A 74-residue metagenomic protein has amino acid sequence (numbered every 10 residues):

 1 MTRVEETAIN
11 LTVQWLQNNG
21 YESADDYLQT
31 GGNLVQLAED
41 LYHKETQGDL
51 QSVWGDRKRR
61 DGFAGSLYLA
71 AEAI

Functional and structural regions predicted by a protein language model:
R3-D49, R59, F63-A71: Amphipathic alpha-helical segments in structured regions that serve as interaction surfaces
